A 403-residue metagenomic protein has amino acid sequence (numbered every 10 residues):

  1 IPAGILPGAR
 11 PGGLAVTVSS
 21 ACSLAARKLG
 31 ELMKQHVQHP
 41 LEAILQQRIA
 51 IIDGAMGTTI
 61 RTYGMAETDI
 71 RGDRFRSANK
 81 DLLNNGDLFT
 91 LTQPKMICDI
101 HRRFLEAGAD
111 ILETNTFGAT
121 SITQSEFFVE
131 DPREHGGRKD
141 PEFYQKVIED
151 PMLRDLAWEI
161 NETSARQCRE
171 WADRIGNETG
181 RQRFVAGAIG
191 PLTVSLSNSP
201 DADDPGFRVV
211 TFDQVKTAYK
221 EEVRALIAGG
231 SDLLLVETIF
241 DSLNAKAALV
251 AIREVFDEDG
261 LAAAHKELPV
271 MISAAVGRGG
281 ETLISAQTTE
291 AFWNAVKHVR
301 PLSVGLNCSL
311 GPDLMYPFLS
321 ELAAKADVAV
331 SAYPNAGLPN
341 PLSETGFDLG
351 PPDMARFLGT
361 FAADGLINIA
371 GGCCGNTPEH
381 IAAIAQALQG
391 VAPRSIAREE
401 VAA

Functional and structural regions predicted by a protein language model:
P2-G4, A9-G12, V18-A21: Intrinsic, low-complexity polybasic segments
L6, L14, L24, L29-L32: Leucine-biased recognition of intrinsically disordered, low-complexity hydrophobic segments
C22, L29-A403: Domain-level signal for soluble alpha/beta catalytic cores
